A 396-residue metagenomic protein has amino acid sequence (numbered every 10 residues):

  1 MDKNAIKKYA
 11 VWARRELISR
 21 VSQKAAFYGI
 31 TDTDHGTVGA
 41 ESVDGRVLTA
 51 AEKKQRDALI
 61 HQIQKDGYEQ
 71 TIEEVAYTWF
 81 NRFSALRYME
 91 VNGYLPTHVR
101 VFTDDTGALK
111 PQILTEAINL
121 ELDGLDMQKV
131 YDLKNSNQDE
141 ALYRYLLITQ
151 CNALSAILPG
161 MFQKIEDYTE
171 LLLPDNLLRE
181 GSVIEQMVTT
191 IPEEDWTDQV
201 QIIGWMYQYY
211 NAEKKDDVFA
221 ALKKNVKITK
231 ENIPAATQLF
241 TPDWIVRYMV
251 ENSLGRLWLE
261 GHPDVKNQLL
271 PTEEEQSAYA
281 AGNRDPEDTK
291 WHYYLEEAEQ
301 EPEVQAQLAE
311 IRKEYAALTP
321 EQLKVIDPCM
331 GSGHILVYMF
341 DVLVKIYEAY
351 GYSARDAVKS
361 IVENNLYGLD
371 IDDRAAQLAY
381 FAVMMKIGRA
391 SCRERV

Functional and structural regions predicted by a protein language model:
M1-V342, L369-A375, R395: Preference for the N-terminal adenyl/adenosyl cofactor-binding alpha/beta module
L343-Y350: Post-Walker A helix-loop "phosphate-sensing" segment adjacent to the P-loop in P-loop NTPases
S353-D356: Flexible glycine/proline-rich, aromatic-decorated loop/lid segments
V362: Conserved phosphoryl-transfer catalytic core
N365-Y367: Short beta-strand element of Class I
A379: Conserved SAM-binding loop
M384: Short helical segment in ABC ATPase nucleotide-binding domains corresponding to the A-loop/adjacent helical element
I387-V396: Residue-level detector of conserved catalytic or cofactor/ligand-binding positions in enzyme active sites
